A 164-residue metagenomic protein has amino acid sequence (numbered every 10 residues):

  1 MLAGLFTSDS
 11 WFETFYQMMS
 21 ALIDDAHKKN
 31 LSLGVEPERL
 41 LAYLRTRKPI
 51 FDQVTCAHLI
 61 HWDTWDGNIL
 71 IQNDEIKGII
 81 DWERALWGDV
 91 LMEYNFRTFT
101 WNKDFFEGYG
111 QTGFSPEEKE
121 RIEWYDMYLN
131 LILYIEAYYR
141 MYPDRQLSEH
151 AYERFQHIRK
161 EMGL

Functional and structural regions predicted by a protein language model:
M1-W62, G110, A151-I158: An alpha-helical support segment within catalytic cores of ATP-dependent transferases
T14-M18, R39-A42, I71, T100-D104 (+1 more regions): Generic alpha-helical secondary structure signal
K28, S32, F114, R140-P143: Alpha-helical structural elements of signaling/regulatory helical domains
L33-E36, E118-E120, D144-S148: Residue-level recognition of alpha-helical structural elements
A57-I60, W65-E123: Active-site Asp-x-Gly
E123-I135: Hydrophobic alpha-helical segments that form the core of small-molecule binding pockets and/or dimer interfaces
L133-L164: ATP/Mg2+ or Mg2+-diphosphate-binding catalytic cores that bind nucleotide phosphates or diphosphates via glycine-rich
